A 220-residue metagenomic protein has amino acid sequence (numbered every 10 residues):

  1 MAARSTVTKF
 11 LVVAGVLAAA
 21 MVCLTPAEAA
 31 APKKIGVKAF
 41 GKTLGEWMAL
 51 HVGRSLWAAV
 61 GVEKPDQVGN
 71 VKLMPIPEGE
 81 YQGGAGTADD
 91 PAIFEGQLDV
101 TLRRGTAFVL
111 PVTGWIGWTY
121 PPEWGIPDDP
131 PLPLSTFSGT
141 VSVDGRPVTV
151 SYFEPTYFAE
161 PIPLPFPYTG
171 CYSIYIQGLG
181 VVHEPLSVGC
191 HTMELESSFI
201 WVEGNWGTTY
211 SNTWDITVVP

Functional and structural regions predicted by a protein language model:
A2-V12: Bacterial N-terminal signal peptides that target proteins for export
V13-V22: Bacterial N-terminal signal peptides
L24-A29: Sec/Tat signal peptide C-region and signal peptidase I cleavage site
A30-T87, T208-N212, T217-P220: N-terminal segment immediately downstream of the Sec signal-peptide cleavage site in secreted/extracellular proteins
E78-T169: Extracellular-facing segments of soluble proteins and assemblies that are Gly/Ser/Thr-biased and enriched in aromatics
T106, G170, S187-C190, E194: A glycine-anchored, Pro-Gly-centered beta-turn/N-cap motif
L164-G180: Aromatic sugar-binding surface patches on proteins that engage polysaccharides or sugar-phosphate polymers
S198-T209: Short acidic/polar inter-strand loop motif in beta-rich domains
